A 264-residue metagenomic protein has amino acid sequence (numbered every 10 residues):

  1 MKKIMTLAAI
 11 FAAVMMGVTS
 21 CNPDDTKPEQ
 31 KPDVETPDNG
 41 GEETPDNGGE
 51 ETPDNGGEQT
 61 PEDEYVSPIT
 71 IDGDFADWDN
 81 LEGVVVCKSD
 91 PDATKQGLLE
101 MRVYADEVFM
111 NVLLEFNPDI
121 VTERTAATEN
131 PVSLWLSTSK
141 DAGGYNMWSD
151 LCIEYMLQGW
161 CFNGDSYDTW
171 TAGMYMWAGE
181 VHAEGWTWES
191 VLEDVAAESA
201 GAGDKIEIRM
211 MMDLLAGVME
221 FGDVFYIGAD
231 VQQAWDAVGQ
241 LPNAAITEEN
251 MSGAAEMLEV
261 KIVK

Functional and structural regions predicted by a protein language model:
M1-S20: Sec-dependent bacterial lipoprotein signal peptides
V14-Y65: Bacterial Sec-dependent N-terminal signal peptides
K27, Q59, N80, D90-T94 (+8 more regions): An extracellular/secretory-lumen and virion-surface interaction module
P61-D72, P131, W135-N163, L214-K264: Acidic/polar low-complexity flexible segments
T70-K88, R124-G203: Extracellular/luminal beta-rich ligand-recognition and adhesion surfaces characterized by aromatic-Gly/Pro-enriched
G73, F109-P118, D204-M212: Short, well-ordered beta-strand segments enriched in hydrophobic/aromatic residues
N80-E107: Short N-terminal edge-element motif at the start of the domain
L99, D106-V108, T128-V132, A202-D204 (+1 more regions): Residues that flank catalytic or metal-binding motifs in active/ligand-binding sites
